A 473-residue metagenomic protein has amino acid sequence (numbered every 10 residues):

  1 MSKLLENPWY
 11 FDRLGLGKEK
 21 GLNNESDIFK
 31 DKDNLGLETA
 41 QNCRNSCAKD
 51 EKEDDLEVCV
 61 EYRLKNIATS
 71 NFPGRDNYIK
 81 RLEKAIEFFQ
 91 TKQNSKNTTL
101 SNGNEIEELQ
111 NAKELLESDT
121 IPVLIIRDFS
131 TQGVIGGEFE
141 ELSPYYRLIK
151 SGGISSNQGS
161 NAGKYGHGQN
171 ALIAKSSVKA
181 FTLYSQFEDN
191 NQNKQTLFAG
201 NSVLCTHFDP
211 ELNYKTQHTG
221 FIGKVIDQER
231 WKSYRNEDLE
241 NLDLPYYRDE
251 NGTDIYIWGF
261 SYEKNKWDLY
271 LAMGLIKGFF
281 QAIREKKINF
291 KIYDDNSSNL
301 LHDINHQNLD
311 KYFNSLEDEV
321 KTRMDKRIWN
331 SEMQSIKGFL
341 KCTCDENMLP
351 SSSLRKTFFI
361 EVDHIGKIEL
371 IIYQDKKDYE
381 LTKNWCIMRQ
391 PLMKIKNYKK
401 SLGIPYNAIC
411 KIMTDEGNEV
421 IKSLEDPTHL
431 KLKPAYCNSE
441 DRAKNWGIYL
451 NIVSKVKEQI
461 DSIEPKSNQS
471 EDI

Functional and structural regions predicted by a protein language model:
M1-L14, G21, E25, K264-K266 (+2 more regions): Charged regulatory segments coupled to nucleotide-binding catalytic modules in large multidomain enzymes
L4-K20, V123, F139-G153, I226-Y234 (+1 more regions): Active-site-adjacent bridging/hinge elements
N7-L37, Q41, N45, Q110-N111 (+1 more regions): Asp/Glu-centered strand-loop micro-motifs enriched in Gly/Pro and often flanked by an aromatic residue
I28-T69, K80-E114, S118, G168-I173: Conserved ATP-binding N-box helix of the HATPase_c
L56-E61, N66-K92, V123, T131-G133 (+1 more regions): GHKL-type ATPase core
K96-Q192: Flexible ATP-lid and adjacent glycine-rich G1/G2 motifs of the Bergerat
R127-K150, D189-Y234, C344-C386: Long, low-complexity, polar/charged, intrinsically disordered or flexibly structured peripheral segments
I288-K326: Extended, well-ordered alpha-helical scaffold/bundle regions in very large, multi-domain proteins
